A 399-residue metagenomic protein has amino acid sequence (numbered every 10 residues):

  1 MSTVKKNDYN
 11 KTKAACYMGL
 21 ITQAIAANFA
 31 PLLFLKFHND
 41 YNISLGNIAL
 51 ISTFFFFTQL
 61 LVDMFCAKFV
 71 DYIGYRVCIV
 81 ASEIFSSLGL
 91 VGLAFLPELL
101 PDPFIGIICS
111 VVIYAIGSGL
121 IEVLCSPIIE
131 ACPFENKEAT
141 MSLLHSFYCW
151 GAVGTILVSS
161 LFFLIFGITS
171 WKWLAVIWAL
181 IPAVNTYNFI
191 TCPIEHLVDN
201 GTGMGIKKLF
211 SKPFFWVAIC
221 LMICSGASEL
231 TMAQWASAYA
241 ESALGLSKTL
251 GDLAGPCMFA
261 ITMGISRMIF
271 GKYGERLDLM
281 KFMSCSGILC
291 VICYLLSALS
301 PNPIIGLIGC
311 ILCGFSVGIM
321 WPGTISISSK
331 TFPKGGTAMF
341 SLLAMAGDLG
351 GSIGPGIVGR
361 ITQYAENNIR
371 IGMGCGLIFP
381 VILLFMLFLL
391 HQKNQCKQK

Functional and structural regions predicted by a protein language model:
K11-N39, I43, D63, S126 (+2 more regions): Extracytoplasmic
A30-L32, K212-G264: Extracytoplasmic gate region of multi-pass secondary transporters
F37-H38, F69-V70, L161-G167, A240-E241 (+2 more regions): Interfacial helix-cap and linker-helix signal at transmembrane-aqueous boundaries of multi-pass secondary transporters
L50-K68, C257-I269: Central cavity-lining transmembrane alpha-helices of secondary-active solute carriers, predominantly the Major
R76-I79, M283: Primarily marks hydrophobic transmembrane alpha-helices of the MFS/SLC 12-helix fold
I84-P101, L289-P301: C-terminal ends and interior cores of transmembrane alpha-helices in multi-pass membrane transporters/permeases
S110-S146: Cytoplasmic helix-loop-helix junction between adjacent transmembrane helices in 12-TM secondary transporters
E135-N136, T140-I194: Helix-loop-helix hairpin linking two adjacent transmembrane segments in secondary transporters
